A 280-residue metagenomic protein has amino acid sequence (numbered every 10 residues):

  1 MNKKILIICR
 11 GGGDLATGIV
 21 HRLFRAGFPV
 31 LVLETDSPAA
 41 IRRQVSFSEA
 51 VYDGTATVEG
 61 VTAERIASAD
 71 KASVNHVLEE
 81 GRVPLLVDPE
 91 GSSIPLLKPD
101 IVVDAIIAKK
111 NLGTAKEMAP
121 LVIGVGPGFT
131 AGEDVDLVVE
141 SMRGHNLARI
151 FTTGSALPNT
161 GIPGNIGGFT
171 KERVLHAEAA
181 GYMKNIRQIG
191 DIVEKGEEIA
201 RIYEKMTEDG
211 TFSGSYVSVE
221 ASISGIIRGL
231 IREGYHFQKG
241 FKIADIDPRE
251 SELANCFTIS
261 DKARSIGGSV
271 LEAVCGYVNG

Functional and structural regions predicted by a protein language model:
M1-G280: Well-ordered secondary-structure scaffolds
